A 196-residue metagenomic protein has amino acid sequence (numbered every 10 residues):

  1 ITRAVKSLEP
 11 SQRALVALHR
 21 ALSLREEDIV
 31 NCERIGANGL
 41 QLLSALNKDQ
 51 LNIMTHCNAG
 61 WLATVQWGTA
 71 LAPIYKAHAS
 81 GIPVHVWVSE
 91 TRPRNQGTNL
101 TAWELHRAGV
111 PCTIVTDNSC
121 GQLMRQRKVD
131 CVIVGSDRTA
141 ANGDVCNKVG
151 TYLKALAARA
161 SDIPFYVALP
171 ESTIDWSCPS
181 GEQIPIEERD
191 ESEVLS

Functional and structural regions predicted by a protein language model:
I1-P10: Glycine-rich nucleotide/cofactor/substrate-binding loop typically near the N-terminus or early in the first domain
T2, H19-V115: N-terminal active-site beta-alpha-beta segment that forms phosphate/nucleotide-binding and substrate-recognition loops
L15-V16: Short amphipathic alpha helix immediately N-terminal
P83-V84, S89-S196: Conserved phosphate- and dinucleotide-binding cores of soluble alpha/beta proteins, encompassing both enzyme active
